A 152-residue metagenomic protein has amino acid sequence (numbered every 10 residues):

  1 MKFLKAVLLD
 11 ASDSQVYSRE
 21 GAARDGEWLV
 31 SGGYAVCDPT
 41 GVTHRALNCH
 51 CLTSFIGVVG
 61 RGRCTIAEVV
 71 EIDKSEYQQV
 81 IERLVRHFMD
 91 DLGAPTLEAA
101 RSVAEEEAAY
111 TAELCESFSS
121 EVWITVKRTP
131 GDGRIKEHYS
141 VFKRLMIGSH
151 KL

Functional and structural regions predicted by a protein language model:
M1-A67: N-terminal accessory interaction module
S31, R83-H87, V103, H138-V141: Charge-rich, solvent-exposed alpha-helical interaction surfaces
V58, G62, D91, P95 (+1 more regions): Amphipathic alpha-helical interaction segments
E68-K74: A ubiquitous short alpha-helical element
E76-L84: Short acidic alpha-helix initiation/capping motifs at coil-to-helix transition points, especially at protein N-termini
D90-E105: Short, surface-exposed acidic
R101-L152: Alpha-helical oligomerization segments
